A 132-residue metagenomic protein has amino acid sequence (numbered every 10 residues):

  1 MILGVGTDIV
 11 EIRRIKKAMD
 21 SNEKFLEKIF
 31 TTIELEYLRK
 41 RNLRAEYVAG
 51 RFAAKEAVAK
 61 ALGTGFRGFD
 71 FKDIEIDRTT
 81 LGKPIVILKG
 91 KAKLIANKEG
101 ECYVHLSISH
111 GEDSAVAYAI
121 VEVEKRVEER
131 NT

Functional and structural regions predicted by a protein language model:
M1-T132: Core catalytic alpha/beta fold that binds nucleotide/phospho-ligands
